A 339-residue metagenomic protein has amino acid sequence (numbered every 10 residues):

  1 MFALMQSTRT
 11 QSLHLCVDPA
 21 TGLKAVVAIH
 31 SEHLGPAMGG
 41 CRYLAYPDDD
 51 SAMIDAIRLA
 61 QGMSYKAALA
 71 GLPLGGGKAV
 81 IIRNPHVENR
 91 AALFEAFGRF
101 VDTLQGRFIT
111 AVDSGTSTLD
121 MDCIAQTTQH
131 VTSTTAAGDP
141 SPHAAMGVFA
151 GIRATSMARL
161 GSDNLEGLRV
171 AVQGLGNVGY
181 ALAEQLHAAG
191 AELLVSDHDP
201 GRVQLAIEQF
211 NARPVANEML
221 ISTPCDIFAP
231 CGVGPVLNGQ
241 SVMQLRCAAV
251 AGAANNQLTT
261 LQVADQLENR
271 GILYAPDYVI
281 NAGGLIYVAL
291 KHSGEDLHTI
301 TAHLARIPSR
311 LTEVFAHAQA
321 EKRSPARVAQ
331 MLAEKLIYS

Functional and structural regions predicted by a protein language model:
M1-A136: N-terminal ligand-binding/catalytic initiation module
A68-L72, R107-V112, L160-L168, N217 (+1 more regions): Flexible, glycine/charged-enriched surface loops at secondary-structure junctions
F108, L193, P214, L273-Y274 (+1 more regions): Hydrophobic beta-strand scaffold residues
D139-I227: Glycine-rich phosphate/diphosphate-binding loop of Rossmann-like nucleotide-binding domains
P142, N177-L182, V236-L237, L258-T260 (+1 more regions): Short glycine/serine/threonine-rich phosphate/pyrophosphate-binding segments that cradle anionic phosphate groups
S156, A248-S339: Adenosine-phosphate binding glycine-rich loop
H198-V279: Rossmann-like adenosine-cofactor binding region
